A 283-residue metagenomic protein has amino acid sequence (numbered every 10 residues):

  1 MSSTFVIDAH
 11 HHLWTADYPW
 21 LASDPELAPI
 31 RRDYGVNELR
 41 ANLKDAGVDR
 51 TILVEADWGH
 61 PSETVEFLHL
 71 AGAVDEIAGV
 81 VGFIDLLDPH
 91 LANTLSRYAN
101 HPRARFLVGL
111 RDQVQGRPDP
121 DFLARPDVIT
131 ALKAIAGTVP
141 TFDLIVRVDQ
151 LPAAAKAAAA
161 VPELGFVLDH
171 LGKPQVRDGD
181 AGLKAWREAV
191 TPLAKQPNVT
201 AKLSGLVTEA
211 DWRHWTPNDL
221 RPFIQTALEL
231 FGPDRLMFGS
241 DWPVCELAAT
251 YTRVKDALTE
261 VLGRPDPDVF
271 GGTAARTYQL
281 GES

Functional and structural regions predicted by a protein language model:
M1-S23: Replace "His-x-His-based motif
S2-I7, I30-R50, Q225-T226, L230-M237 (+1 more regions): Mid-to-C-terminal alpha-helical segments outside catalytic/metal-binding sites
S3-F5, G47-I52, V74-G79, R103-V108 (+4 more regions): Short, well-ordered coil/turn segments that N-cap beta-strands
V6-A9, V54, V81, R111 (+3 more regions): Active-site neighborhood of phospho(di)ester-bond hydrolases with catalytic His/Asp-centered motifs
H10, T51, F67, V80 (+6 more regions): Conserved, mostly hydrophobic/aromatic
P25-R32, N37-G59, I77-D85, V108-Q115 (+1 more regions): Divalent metal-dependent hydrolysis catalytic cores, especially in the metallo-beta-lactamase
P61-D149, K156, K202-L206, R213: Active-site gating/metal-coordination segments in enzymes
F122-M237: Catalytic pocket-lining loop regions of alpha/beta-barrel enzymes, especially the amidohydrolase/enolase/GH5 lineages
